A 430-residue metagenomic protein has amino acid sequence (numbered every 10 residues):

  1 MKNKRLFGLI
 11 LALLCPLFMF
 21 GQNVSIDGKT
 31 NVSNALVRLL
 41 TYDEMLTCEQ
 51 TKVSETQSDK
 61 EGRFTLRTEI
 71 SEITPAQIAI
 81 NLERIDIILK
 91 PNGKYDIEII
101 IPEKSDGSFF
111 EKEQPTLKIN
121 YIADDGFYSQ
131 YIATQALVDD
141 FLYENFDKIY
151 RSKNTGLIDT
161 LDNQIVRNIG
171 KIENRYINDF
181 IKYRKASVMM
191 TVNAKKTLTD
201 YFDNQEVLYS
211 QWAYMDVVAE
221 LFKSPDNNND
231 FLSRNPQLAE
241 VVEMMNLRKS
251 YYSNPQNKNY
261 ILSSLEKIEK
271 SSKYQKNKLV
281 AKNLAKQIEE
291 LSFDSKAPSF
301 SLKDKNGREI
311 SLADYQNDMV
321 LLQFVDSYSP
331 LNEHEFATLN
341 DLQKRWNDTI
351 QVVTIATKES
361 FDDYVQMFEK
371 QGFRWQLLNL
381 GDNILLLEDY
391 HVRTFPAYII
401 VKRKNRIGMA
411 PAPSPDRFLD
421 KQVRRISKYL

Functional and structural regions predicted by a protein language model:
M1-D27, P415, L430: Bacterial Sec-dependent N-terminal signal peptides
Q22-Y176, F180-Y183, S187-T191: A non-transmembrane, solvent-exposed segment enriched in polar/low-complexity residues
K153-D162, L221-S224, P255-L262: Helix-turn-helix repeat elements of alpha-solenoid scaffolds
L161-V166, K195-Q205, Y260-K267, K296-S301: Alpha-helical repeat scaffolds
Y252-K303, A313, D362: N-proximal helix/coil linker or "cap" segments that precede and/or mark the start of modular domains
D318-V320, V325-S329, T394: Short pre-active-site segment immediately N-terminal to redox-active cysteine/selenocysteine motifs in thiol-based
Y328, E333-Q371, D382-E388: Structural microenvironment flanking redox-active thiols in thiol-disulfide oxidoreductases
F373, D382-R425: Thiol/disulfide oxidoreductase modules built on the thioredoxin-like
